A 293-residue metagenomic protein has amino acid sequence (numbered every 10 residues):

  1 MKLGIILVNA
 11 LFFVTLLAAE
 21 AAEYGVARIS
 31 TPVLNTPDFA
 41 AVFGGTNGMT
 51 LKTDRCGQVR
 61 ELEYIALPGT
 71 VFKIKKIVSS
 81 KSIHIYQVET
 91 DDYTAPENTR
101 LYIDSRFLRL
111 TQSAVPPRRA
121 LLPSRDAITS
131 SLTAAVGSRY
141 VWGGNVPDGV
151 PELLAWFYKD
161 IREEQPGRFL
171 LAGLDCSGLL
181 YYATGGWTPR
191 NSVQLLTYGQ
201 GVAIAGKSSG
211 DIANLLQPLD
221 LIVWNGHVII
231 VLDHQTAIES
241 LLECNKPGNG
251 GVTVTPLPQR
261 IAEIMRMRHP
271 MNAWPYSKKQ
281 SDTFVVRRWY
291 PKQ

Functional and structural regions predicted by a protein language model:
M1-I5: Positively charged n-region of N-terminal signal peptides that target proteins for export
I6-T15: Bacterial N-terminal signal peptides
A22, S30, L34-N35, T99-R100 (+3 more regions): N-terminal capping segments
V26-G57, Y198-S208: Short, structured beta-strand/loop micro-motifs enriched in basic residues and often containing a Trp
C56-I65, G210-L215: Short, surface-exposed secondary-structure edge patches
V59-R106: SH3/SH3-like beta-barrel superfamily modules
W187-A262: ...with weaker cross-activation on analogous glycine-rich loops/strands in unrelated enzymes
G251-Q293: Low-complexity, Gly/Ser/Thr/Pro-rich intrinsically disordered linker/tail segments
